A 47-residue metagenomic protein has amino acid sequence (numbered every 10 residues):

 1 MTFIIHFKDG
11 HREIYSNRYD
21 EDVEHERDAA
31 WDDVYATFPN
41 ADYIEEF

Functional and structural regions predicted by a protein language model:
M1-K8: A short beta-strand micro-motif
F3, A29-A30: Amphipathic alpha-helical segments in structured regions that serve as interaction surfaces
H11-H25: A short, exposed loop/beta-hairpin motif centered on an aromatic-Gly-Thr core
W31-F47: Short, mixed-charge low-complexity intrinsically disordered segments
